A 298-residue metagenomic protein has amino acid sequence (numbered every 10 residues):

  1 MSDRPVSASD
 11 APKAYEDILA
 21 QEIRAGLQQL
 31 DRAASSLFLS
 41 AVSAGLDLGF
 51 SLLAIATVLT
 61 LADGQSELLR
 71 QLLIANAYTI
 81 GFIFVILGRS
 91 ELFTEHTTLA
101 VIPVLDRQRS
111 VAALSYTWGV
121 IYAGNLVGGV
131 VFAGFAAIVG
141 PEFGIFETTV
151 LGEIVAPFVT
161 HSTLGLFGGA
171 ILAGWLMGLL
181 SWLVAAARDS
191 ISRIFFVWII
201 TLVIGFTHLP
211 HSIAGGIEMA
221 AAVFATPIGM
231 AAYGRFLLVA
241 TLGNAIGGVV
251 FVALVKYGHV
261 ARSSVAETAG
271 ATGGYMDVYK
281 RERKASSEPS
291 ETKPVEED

Functional and structural regions predicted by a protein language model:
S2-D298: Alpha-helical transmembrane segments and their helix-helix packing motifs
